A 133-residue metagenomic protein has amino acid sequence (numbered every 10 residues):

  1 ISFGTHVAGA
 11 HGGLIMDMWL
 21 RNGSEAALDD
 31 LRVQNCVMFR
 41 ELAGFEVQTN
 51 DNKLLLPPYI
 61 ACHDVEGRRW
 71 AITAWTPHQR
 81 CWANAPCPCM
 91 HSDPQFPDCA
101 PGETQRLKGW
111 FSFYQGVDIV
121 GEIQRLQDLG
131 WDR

Functional and structural regions predicted by a protein language model:
I1-H11: Extended, loop-rich substrate-binding clefts of extracytoplasmic carbohydrate-active enzymes
G4, I15-W19, R106-W110: Beta-strand secondary-structure signal
H6-V7, Q48-N50, W82-A85: Intrinsically disordered, low-complexity segments enriched in polar/charged residues with Gly/Pro, especially when
G9-T49: Acidic (Asp/Glu-rich), glycine- and aromatic
D17, N50-N52, A85-M90: A short linear-motif detector with a strong N-terminal bias
R40-D64: A contiguous pocket-lining binding segment that forms or flanks enzyme active sites
H63-R133: Beta-strand-rich recognition/accessory modules
